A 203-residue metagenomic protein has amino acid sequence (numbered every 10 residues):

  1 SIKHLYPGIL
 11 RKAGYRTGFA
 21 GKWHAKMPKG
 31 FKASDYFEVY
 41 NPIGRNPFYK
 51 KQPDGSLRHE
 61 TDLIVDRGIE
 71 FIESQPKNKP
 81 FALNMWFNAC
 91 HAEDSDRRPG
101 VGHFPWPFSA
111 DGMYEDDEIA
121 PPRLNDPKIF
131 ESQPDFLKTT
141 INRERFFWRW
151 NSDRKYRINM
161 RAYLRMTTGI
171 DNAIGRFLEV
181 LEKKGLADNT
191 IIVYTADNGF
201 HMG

Functional and structural regions predicted by a protein language model:
S1-A20, A25-K51: Active-site segment of extracytoplasmic enzymes that catalyze sulfate/phosphate-ester chemistry
L5, T17, T61, T190 (+1 more regions): Ser/Thr-centric signal marking residues that sit in or immediately flank functional binding/regulatory motifs
G18-K22, D54, I64-D66, G175: Short amphipathic alpha-helical surface micro-motifs
K22, G30, V65, A187-V193: Polar, surface-exposed loop/tail segments that function as active-site lids or cofactor/substrate-recognition elements
P42-R58, I69-K79, N84-G203: Active-site-proximal cap/lid insertion segments
